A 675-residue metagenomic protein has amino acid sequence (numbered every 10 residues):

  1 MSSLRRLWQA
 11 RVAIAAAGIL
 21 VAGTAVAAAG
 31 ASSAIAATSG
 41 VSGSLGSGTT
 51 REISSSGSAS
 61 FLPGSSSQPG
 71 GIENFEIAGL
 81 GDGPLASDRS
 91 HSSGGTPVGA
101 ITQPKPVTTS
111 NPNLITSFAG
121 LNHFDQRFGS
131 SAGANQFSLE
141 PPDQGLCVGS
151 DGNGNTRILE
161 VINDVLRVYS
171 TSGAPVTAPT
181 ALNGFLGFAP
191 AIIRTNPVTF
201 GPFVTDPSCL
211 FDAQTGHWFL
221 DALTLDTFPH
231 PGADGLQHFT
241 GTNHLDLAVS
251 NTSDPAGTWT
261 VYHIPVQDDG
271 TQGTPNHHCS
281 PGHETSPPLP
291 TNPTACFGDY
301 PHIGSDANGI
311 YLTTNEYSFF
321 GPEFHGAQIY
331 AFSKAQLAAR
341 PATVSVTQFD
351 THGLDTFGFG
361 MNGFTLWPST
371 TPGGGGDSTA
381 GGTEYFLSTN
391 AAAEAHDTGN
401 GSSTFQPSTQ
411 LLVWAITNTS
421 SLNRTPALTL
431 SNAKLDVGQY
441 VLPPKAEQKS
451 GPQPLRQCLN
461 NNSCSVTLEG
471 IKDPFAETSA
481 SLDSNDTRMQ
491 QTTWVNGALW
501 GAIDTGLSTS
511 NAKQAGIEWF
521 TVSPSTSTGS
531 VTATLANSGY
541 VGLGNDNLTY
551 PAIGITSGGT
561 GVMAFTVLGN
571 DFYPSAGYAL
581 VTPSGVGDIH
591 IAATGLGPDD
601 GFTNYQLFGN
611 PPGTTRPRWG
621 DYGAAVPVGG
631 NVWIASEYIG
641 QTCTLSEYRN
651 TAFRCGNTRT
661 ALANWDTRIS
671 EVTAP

Functional and structural regions predicted by a protein language model:
M1-G18: N-terminal export and membrane-targeting signals
W8-R11, T24, D125: Generic low-complexity, intrinsically disordered sequence content enriched in small uncharged/hydrophobic residues
G23-V41: C-terminal region of N-terminal signal peptides and the immediate post-cleavage residues of exported proteins
I35-P675: C-terminal PAP-associated
